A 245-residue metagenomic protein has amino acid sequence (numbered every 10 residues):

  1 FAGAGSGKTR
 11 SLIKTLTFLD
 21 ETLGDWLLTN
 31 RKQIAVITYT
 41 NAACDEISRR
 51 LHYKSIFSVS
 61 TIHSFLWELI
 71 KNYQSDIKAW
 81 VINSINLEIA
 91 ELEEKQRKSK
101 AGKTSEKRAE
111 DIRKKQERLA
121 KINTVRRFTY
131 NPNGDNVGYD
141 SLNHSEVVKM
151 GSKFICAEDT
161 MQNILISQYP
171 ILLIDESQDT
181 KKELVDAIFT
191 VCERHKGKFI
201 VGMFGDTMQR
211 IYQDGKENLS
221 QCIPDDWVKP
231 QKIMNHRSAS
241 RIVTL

Functional and structural regions predicted by a protein language model:
F1-I77: P-loop NTPase Walker
F1-S6, R10-S11, K78-A79, E91-L173 (+3 more regions): Accessory N-terminal region flanking or inserted into the helicase ATPase core in nucleic-acid motor proteins
F18, D186-L245: Conserved RecA-like helicase ATPase core segment that couples NTP binding/hydrolysis to strand translocation
W26-K32, I166-S167, K196-K198: Short helix-terminating capping/connector loops at secondary-structure junctions
N41, H63-S64, D159, H236 (+1 more regions): Alpha-helix N-cap/helix-start capping motif
F57, I171-L172, G202: Hydrophobic "anchor" residues on beta-strands that sit immediately upstream of conserved functional sites
I77-A90, I223: A polyampholytic, Gly/Pro-enriched intrinsically disordered region
E176: Catalytic glutamate of the conserved HExxH
